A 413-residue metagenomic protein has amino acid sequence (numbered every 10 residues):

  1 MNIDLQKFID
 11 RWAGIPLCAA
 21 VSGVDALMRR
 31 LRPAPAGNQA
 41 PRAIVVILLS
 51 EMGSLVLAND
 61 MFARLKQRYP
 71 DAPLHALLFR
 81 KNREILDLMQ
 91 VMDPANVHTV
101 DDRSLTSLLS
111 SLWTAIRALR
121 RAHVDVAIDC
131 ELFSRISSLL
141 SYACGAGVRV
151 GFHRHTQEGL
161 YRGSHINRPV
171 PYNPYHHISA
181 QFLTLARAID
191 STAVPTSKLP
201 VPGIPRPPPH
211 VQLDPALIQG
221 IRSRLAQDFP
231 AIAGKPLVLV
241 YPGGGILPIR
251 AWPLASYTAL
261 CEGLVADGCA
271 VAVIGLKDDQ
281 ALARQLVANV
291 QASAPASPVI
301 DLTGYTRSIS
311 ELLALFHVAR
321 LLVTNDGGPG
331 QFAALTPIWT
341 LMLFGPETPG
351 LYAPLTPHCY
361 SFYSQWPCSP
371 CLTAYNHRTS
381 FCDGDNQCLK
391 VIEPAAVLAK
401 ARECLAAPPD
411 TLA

Functional and structural regions predicted by a protein language model:
M1-A413: Catalytic machinery of carbohydrate-active enzymes, primarily nucleotide-sugar-dependent glycosyltransferases
